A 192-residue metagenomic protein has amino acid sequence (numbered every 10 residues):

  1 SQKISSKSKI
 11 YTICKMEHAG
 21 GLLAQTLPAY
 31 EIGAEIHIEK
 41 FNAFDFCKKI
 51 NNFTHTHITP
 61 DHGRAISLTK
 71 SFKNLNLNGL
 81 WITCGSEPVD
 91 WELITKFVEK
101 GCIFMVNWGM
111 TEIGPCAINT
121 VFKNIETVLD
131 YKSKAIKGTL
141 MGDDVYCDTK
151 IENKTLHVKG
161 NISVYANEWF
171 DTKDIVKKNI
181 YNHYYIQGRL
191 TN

Functional and structural regions predicted by a protein language model:
S1, M110-I113, T172: Ser/Thr-glycine-rich phosphate-binding loops at phosphate-binding pockets of nucleotides, nucleotide cofactors
Q2-K9, E17-H55, T69: Conserved AMP-binding/adenylation subdomain of ANL enzymes
K9-T12, L156-H157: Short, well-ordered beta-strand segments
Y11, I58-T59, G85, D143: Replace "coordinates the UDP/GDP/TDP-sugar" with "coordinates nucleotide-activated sugar donors
A43, H62-G63, V89: Alpha-helix capping/helix-boundary segments
H55-I58, S67-K134: Gly/Ser/Thr-rich phosphate-binding loop
A135-D143: Short Gly/Pro-enriched turn/cap motifs at secondary-structure boundaries
T139, K150, T155-N192: Conserved ATP-binding/catalytic segment of the ANL
